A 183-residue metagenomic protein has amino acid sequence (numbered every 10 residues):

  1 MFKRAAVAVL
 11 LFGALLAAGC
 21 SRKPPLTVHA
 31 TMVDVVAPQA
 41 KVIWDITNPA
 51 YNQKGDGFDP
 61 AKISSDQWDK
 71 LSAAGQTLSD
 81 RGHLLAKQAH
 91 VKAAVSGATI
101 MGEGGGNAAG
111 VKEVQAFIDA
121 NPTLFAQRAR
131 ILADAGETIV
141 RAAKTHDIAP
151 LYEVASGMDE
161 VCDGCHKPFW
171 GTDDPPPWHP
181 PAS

Functional and structural regions predicted by a protein language model:
M1-V9: Bacterial N-terminal signal peptides that target proteins for export
K3, A17-A18: Hydrophobic, helix-prone linear segments
A8-A17: Bacterial N-terminal signal peptides
G19-S79, H83-S183: Sequence context surrounding c-type heme c attachment/ligation sites in exported
